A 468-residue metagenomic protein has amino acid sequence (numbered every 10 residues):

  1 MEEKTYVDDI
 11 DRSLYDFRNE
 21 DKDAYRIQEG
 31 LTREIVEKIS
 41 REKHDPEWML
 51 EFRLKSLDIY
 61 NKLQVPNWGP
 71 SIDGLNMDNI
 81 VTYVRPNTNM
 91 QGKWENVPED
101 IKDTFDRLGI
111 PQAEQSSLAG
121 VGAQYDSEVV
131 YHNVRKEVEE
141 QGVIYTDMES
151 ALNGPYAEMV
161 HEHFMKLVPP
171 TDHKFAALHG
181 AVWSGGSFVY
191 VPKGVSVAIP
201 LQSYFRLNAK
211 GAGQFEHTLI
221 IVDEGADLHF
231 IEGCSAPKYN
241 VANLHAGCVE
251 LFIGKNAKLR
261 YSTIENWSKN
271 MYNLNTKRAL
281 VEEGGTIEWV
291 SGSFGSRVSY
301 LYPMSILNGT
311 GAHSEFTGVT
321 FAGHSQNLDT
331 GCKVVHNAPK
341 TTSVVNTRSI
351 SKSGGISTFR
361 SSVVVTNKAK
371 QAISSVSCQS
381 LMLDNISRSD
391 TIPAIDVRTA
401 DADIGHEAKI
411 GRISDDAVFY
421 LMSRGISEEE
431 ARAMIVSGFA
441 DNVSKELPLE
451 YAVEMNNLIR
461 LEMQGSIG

Functional and structural regions predicted by a protein language model:
E2-Y6, I10, Y25-D172, A176-A177 (+1 more regions): N-terminal amphipathic, basic helical "cap/leader" segment at the start of enzyme domains
L14-Y15, P339: Extended intrinsically disordered or low-complexity segments
F17-E20, K43: Non-catalytic terminal regions with compositionally biased, polar/charged low complexity
W68-S71, E428, Y451: Flexible, glycine/charged-enriched surface loops at secondary-structure junctions
Y131-N133, E137-I426, A440-G468: Conserved beta-strand/loop scaffold segments within soluble protein domains that form the structured core and edges
